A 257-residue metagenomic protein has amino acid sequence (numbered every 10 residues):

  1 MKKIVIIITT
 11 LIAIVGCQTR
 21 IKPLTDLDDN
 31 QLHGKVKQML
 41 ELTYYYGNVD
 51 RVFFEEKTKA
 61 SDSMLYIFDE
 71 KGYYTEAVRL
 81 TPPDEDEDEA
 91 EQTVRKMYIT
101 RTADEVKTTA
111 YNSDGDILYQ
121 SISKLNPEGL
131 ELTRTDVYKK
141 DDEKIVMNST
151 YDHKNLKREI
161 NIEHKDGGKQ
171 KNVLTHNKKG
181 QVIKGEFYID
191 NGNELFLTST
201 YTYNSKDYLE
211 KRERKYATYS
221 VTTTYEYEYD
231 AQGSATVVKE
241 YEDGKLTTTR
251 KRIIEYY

Functional and structural regions predicted by a protein language model:
M1-I4, Q18: Positively charged n-region of N-terminal signal peptides that target proteins for export
I6-T9: Sec-dependent N-terminal signal peptides
I14-G16: C-terminal motif of bacterial Sec signal peptides marking the signal peptidase cleavage site
Q18-Y257: Buried hydrophobic residues that stabilize the cores of well-folded domains
